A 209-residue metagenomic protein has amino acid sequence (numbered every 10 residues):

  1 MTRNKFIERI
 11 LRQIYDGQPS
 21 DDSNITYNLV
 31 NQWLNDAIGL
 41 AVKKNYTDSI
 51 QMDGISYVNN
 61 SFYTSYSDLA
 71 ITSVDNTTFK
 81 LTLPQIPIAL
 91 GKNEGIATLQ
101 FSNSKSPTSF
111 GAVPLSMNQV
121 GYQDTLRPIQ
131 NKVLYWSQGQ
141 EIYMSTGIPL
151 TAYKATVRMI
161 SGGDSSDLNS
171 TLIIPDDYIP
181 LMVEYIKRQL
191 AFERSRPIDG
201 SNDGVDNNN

Functional and structural regions predicted by a protein language model:
M1-N209: Glycine-enriched, solvent-exposed interface loops adjoining structured elements
